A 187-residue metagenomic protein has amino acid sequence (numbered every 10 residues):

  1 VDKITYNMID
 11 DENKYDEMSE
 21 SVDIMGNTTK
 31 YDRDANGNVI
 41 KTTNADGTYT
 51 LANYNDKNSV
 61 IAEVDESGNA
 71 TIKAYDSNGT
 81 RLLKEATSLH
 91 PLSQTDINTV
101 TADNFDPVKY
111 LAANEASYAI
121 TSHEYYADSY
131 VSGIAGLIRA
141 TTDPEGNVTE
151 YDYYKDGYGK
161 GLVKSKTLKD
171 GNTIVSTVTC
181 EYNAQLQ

Functional and structural regions predicted by a protein language model:
V1-N44, T48-Q187: Beta-strand elements of repeat-based all-beta scaffolds
